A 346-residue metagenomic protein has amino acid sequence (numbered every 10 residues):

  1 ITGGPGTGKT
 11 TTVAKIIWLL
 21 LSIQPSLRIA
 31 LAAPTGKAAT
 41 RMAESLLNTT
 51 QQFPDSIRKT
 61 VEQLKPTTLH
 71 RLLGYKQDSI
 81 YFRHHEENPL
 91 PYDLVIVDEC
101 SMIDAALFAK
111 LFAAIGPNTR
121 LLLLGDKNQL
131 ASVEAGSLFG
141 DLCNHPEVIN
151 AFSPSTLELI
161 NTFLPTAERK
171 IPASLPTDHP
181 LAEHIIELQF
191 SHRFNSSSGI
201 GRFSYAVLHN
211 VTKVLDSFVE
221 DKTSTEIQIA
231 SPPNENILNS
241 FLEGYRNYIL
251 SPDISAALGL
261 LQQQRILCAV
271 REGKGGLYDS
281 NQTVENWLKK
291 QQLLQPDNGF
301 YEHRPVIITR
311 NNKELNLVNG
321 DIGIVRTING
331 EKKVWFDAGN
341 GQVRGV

Functional and structural regions predicted by a protein language model:
I1-G4, A32-P34, T67, L124 (+4 more regions): Generic beta-strand/beta-sheet core signal
T2-S217: ASCE P-loop NTPase helicase motor core
P5-G6, G36, R71, S101-M102 (+7 more regions): Short, glycine-/Ser/Thr-/acidic-enriched flexible segments
S22, K59, A114, D178 (+4 more regions): Generic structural signal for beta-strand residues in well-ordered domains
T68, S217, L260, R344-V346: Short, solvent-exposed coil/turn linker segments
L94, R120-L122, R265, P305 (+1 more regions): Structural motif
D104, Q282-V346: Conserved nucleotide-binding/hydrolysis modules and their immediate coupling elements across P-loop/ASCE NTPase motors
N128, S132-V306, N312-E314: Conserved helicase motor core of P-loop NTPases
